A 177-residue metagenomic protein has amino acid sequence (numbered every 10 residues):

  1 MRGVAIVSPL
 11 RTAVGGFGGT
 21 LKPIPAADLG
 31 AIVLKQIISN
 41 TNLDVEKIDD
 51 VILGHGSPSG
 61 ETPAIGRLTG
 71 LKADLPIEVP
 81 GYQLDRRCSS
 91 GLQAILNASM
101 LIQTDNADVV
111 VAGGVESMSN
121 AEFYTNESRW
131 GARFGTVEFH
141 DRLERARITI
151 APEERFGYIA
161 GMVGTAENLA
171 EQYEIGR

Functional and structural regions predicted by a protein language model:
M1-R2, G16-K47, T62-A64, G70-R177: Acyl-thioester C-C bond-transforming condensing/cleaving domain
G3-S8: Conserved PLP-binding active-site segment in aminotransferase class I/II-type PLP enzymes
P9-V14: Short polar catalytic/cofactor-binding loops
K47-G54: Short glycine-rich phosphate-binding loop at a beta-alpha junction
H55-E61: Glycine-rich phosphate-binding loops at beta-strand->alpha-helix junctions
